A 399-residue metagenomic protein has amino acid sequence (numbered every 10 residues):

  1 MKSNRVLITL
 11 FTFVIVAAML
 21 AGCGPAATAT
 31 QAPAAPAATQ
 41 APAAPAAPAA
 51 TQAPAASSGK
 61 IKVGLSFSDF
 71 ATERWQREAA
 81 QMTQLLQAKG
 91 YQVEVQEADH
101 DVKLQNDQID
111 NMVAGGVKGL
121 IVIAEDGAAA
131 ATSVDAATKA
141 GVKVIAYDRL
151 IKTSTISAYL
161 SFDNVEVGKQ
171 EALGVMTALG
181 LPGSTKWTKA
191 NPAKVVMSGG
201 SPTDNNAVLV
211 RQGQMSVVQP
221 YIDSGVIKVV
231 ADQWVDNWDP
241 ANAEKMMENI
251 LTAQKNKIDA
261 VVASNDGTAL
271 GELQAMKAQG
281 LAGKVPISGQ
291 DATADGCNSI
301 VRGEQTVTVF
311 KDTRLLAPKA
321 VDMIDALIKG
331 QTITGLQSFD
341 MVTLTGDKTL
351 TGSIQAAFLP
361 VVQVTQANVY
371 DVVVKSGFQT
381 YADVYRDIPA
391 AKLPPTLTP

Functional and structural regions predicted by a protein language model:
M1-F11: Bacterial N-terminal signal peptides that target proteins for export
A18-G22: C-terminal motif of bacterial Sec signal peptides marking the signal peptidase cleavage site
G24-P399: A residue-level marker of the well-folded mature domains of exported/periplasmic proteins
